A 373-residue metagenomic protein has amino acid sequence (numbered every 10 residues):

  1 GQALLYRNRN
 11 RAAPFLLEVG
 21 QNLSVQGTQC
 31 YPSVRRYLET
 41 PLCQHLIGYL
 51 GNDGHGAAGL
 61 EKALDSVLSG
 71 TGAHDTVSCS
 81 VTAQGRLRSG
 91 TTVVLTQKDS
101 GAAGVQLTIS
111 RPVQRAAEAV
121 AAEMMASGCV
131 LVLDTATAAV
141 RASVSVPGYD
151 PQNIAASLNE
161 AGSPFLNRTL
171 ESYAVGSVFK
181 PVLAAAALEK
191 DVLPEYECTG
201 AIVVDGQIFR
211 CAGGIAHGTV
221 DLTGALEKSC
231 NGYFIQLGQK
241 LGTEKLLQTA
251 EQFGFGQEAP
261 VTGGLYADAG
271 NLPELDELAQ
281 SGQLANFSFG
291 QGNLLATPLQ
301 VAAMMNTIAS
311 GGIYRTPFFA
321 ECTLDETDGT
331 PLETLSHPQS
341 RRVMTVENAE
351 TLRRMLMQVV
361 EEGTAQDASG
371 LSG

Functional and structural regions predicted by a protein language model:
G1-A102, A302: Small/polar-residue-rich segments within soluble enzyme cores
S24-G27, A122-S127, E189-P194, G242: Short glycine/proline-enriched coil/turn segments at helix->beta-strand junctions
L42-H45, G101-V105, A126-G128, C198 (+1 more regions): Envelope-exposed proteins and targeting segments
A63, V67-T82, M124-V144, L246: Carboxylate/His-rich catalytic cores and anion/metal-binding grooves
R88-G128, A136: Conserved, well-ordered alpha-helix/loop/beta-strand core segments that scaffold catalytic motifs
T92, D134-S177, V182-G373: Beta-lactam-recognizing serine transpeptidase/beta-lactamase-like catalytic domain environment
